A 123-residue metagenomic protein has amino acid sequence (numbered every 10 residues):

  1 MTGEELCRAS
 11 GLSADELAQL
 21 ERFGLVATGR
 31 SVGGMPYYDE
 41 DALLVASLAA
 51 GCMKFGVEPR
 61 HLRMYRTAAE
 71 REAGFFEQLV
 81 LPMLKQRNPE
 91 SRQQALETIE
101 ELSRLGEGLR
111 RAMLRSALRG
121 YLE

Functional and structural regions predicted by a protein language model:
M1-R8, A14-A18, R22-E123: Arg/Lys-rich, alpha-helical DNA-contact motif
